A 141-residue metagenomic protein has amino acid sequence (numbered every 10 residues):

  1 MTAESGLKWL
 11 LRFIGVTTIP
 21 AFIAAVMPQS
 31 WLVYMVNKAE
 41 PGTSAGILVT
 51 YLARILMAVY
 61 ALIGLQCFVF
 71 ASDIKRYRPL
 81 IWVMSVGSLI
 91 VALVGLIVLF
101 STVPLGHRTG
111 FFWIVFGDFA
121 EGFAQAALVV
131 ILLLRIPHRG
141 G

Functional and structural regions predicted by a protein language model:
M1-P20: Cytosolic juxtamembrane helix and N-cap/initiation of the first transmembrane helix
L7, L65-I81, V86: Juxtamembrane helix-break-helix junctions at the cytosolic face of small multi-pass alpha-helical membrane proteins
T17-L52, M57: Hydrophobic transmembrane helix segments
P20, I47-V69, V86-L93: Core segments of alpha-helical transmembrane spans in multipass integral membrane proteins
Y51-M57, W113-G122: Alpha-helical transmembrane segments of polytopic membrane proteins
I81-V98, D118-Q125: Hydrophobic alpha-helical membrane segments
L93-G117, L133: Membrane-helix boundary connector in multi-pass membrane proteins
F116, E121-G141: Membrane-water interface at the C-terminal end of transmembrane alpha helices
